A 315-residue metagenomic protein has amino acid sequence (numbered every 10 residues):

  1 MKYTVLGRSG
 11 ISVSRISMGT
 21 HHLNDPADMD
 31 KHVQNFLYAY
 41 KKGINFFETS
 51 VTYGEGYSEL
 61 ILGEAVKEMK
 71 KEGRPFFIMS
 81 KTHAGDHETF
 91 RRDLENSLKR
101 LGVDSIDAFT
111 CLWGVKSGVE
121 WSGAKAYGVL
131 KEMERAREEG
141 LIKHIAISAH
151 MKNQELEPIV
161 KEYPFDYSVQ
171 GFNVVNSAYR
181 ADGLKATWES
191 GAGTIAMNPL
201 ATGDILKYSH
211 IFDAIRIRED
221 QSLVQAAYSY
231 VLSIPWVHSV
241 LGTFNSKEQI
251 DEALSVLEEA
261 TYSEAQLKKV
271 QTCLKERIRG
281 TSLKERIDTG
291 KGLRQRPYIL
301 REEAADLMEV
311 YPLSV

Functional and structural regions predicted by a protein language model:
M1-R74: N-terminal binding-site loop/beta-alpha segment at the start of enzyme catalytic domains that lines or forms
L6, M18, F47, L62 (+8 more regions): Conserved, mostly hydrophobic/aromatic
M18, T49, S80, A108-C111 (+4 more regions): Conserved beta-strand positions
G19-D30, M79-T89, G118-W121, I211-Q221: Active-site mouth loops of central-metabolism enzymes
N24-A27, L37, K41, G85-V174 (+2 more regions): Glycine/proline-rich, positively charged, aromatic-decorated active-site loop/lid region on the catalytic face
Q34, Y38-N45, E64, E162 (+1 more regions): Structured C-terminal cap/extension of enzyme domains
Y53, M69-R91, L112-V115: Structural motif corresponding to the early beta-alpha repeats
S58-L60, V66-K67, G73-F76, A126-Y127 (+4 more regions): Short acidic, glycine/proline-enriched helix-loop-strand junctions
